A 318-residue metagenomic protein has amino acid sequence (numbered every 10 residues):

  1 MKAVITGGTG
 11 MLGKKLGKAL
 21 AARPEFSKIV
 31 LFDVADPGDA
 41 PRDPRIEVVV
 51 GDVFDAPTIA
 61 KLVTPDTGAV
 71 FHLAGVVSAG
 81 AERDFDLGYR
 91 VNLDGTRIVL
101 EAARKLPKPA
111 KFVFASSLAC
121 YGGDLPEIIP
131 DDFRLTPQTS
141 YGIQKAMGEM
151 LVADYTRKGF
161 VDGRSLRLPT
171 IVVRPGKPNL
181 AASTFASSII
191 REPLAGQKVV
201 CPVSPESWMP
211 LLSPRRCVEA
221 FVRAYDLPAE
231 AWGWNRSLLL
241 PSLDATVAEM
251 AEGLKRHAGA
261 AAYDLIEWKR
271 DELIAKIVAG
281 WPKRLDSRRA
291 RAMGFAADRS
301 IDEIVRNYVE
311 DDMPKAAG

Functional and structural regions predicted by a protein language model:
A3-A21: N-terminal Rossmann NAD(P)H-binding glycine-rich loop of SDR-like oxidoreductase domains
R23, R270, P282-A292, R299-G318: Amphipathic terminal alpha-helices
I46, V53-V91: NAD(P)H-binding glycine-rich loop region in Rossmannoid oxidoreductase-like domains and their noncatalytic homologs
G80-G95, I129-P137: Short alpha-helical oligomerization interface
A81-E82, S165-N179, S188-L212, R216: A conserved pocket-lining segment of Rossmann-fold NAD(P)-dependent short-chain dehydrogenase/reductase
R97-Q138: Conserved Rossmann-fold NAD(P)-dependent oxidoreductase catalytic core, especially the SDR/UDP-sugar
S116, E149-P175: Conserved beta-loop-beta element that borders a ligand/cofactor-binding pocket
P193, A220, A224-V278, A316-G318: Mid/C-terminal beta-alpha module of Rossmann-like enzyme folds, strongest in SDR-family dehydrogenases/epimerases
